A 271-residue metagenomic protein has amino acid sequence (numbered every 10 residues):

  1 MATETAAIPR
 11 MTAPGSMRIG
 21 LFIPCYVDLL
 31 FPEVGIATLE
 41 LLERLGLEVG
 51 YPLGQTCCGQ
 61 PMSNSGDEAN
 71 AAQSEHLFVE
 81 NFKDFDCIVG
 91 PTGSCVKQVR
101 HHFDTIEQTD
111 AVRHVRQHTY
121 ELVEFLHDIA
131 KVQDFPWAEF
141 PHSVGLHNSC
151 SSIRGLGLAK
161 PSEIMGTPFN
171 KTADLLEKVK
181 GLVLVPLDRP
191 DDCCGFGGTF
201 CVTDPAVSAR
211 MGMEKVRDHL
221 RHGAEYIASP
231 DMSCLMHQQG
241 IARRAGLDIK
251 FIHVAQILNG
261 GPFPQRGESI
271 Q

Functional and structural regions predicted by a protein language model:
A2-Q271: Iron-sulfur cluster-binding electron-transfer modules in prokaryotic oxidoreductases
